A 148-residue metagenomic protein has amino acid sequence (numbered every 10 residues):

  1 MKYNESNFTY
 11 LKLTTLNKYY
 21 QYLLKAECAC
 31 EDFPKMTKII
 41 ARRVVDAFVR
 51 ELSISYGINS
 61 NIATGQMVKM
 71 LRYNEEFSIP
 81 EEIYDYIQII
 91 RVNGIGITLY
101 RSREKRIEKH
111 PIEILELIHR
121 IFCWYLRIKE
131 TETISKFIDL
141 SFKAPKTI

Functional and structural regions predicted by a protein language model:
M1-I148: Amphipathic alpha-helical interface elements
